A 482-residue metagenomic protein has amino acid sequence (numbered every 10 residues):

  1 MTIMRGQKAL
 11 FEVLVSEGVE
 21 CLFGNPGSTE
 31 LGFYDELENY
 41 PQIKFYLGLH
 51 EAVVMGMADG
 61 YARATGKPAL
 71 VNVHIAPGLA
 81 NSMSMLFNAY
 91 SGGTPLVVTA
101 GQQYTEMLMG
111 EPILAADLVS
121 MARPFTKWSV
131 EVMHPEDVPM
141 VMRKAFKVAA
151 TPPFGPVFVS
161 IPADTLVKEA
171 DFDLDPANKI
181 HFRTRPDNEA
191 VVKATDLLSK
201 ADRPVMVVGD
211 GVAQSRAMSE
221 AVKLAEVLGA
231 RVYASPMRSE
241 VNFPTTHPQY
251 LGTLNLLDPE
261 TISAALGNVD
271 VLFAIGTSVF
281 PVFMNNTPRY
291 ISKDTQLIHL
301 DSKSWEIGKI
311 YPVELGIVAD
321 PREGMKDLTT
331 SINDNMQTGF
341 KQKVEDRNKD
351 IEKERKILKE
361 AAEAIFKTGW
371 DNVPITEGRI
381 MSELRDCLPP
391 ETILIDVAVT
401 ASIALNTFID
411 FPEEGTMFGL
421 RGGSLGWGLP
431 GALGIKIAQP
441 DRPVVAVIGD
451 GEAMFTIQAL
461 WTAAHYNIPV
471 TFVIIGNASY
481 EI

Functional and structural regions predicted by a protein language model:
T2, E136, D294, I298-A398: Phosphate/pyrophosphate-binding active-site segments
I3-F87, S91-L96: N-terminal cofactor/phosphate-binding cores enriched in small/glycine residues, especially glycine-rich loops such as
Q7-E20, N25-S28, F33-Y40, P244 (+2 more regions): Active-site diphosphate/adenylate-binding microenvironment
A9-V19, G60-G66, Y90, V148-P153 (+5 more regions): Glycine-rich phosphate/diphosphate-binding loops that line cofactor/substrate pockets in enzymes
E20-C21, R63-A100, R123-L174, A194-L197 (+2 more regions): Structural signature of the thiamine diphosphate
N25-G27, Y46-G56, V71-L79, M133-H134 (+6 more regions): Active-site nucleophile and cofactor-binding loops and adjacent substrate-binding regions of central metabolic enzymes
R63, D210-I298, D410-R442, F455-Q458: Glycine-rich, anion-gripping cofactor-binding loops and their flanking helix/strand elements in enzyme active sites
T99, L108-L114, P244, L256-L257 (+7 more regions): Thiamine diphosphate
